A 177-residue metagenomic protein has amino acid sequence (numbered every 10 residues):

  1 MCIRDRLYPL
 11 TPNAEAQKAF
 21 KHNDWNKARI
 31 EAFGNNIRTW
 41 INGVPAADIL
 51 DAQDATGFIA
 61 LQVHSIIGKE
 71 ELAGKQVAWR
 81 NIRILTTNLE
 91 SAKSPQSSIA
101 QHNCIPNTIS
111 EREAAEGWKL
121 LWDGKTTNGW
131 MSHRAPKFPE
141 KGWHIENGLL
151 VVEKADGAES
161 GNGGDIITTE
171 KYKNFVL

Functional and structural regions predicted by a protein language model:
R4-L177: Carbohydrate-interacting regions of secretory-pathway proteins
